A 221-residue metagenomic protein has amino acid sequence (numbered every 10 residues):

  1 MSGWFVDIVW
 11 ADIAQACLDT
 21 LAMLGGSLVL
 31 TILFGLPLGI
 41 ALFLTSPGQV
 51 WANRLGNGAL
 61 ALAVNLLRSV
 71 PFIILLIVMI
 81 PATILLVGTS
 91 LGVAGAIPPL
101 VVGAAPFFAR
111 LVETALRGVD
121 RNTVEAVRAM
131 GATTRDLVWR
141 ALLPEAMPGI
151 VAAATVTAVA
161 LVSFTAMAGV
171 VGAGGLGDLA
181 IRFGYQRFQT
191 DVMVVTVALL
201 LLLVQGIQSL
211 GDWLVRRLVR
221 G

Functional and structural regions predicted by a protein language model:
I13-L44: Transmembrane alpha-helix signature in integral membrane proteins
Q15, D19-M23, R68, F72-F107 (+1 more regions): Loop-to-helix entry region at the N-terminal start of transmembrane alpha-helices in multi-pass membrane transporters
L33-I40, A94-P98, V102-V124, A154-T155 (+2 more regions): Membrane-embedded alpha-helices of multi-pass transport/permease systems
A41-P47, V194-G221: C-terminal transmembrane helix and the adjacent membrane-cytosol boundary/short C-terminal tail of inner/organellar
A41-V78, L100, A105, R110-T114: Cytoplasmic-entry segments and transmembrane alpha-helices of multi-pass inner-membrane transporters
L116-A146, Q186: Short helix-to-coil transition segments within interhelical loops that connect adjacent transmembrane helices
T134-M167: Transmembrane alpha-helices
F164-V194, A198-L200, V219-G221: Glycine-rich helix-loop "coupling/hinge" segments at transmembrane-helix boundaries in multipass transporters
